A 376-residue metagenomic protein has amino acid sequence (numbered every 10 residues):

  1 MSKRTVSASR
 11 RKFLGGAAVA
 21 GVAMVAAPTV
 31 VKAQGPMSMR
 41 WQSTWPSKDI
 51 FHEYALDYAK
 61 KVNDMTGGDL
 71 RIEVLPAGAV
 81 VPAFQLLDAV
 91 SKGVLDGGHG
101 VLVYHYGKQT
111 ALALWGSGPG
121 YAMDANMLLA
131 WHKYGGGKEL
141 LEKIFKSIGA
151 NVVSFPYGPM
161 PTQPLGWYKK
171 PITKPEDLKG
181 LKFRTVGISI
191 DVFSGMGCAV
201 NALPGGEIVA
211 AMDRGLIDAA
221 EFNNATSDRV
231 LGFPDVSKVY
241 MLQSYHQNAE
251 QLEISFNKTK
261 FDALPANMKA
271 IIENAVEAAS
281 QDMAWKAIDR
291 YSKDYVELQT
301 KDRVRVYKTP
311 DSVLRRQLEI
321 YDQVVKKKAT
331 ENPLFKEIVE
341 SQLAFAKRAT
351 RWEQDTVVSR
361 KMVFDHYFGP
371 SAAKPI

Functional and structural regions predicted by a protein language model:
S2-L128, K143-I376: N-terminal secretory/targeting leader peptides
N126-L140: A gly/proline- and charged-residue-enriched helix-loop-helix capping module
